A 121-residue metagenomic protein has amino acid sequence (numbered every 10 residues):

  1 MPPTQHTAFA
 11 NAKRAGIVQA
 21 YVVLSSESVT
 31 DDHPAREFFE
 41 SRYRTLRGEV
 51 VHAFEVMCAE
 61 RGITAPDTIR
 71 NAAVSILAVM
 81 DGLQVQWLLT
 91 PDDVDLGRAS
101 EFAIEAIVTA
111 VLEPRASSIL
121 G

Functional and structural regions predicted by a protein language model:
M1-V18, I69-I76: Hydrophobic alpha-helical connector segments
P2, R47-E55, R70, S100-I104 (+1 more regions): An amphipathic alpha-helix signature
P2, V18-V22, R36, G97: Conserved positions within tetratricopeptide repeat
F9, S26-E27, V51, M57 (+2 more regions): Primarily hydrophobic membrane-targeting regions of prokaryotic envelope proteins
R14-G16, H33-A59: Amphipathic alpha-helical packing segments from all-alpha helical-bundle domains
V23-D31: Short helix-capping/turn signature of helix-turn-helix
D32-E40, R61-A106, P114-G121: Hydrophobic/aromatic-rich alpha-helical bundle segments in the mid-to-C-terminal region
